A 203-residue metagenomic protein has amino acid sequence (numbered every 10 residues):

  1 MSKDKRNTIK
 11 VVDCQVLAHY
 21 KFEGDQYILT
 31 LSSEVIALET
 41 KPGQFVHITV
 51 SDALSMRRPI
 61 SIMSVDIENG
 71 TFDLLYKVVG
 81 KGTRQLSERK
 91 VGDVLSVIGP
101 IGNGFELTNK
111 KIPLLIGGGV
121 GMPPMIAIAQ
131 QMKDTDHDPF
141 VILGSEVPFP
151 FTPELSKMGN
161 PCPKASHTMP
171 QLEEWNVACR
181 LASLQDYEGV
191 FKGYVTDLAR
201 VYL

Functional and structural regions predicted by a protein language model:
S2-V91, V147: Ferredoxin-reductase
K81-L203: FNR/FR-type flavoprotein reductase catalytic core
